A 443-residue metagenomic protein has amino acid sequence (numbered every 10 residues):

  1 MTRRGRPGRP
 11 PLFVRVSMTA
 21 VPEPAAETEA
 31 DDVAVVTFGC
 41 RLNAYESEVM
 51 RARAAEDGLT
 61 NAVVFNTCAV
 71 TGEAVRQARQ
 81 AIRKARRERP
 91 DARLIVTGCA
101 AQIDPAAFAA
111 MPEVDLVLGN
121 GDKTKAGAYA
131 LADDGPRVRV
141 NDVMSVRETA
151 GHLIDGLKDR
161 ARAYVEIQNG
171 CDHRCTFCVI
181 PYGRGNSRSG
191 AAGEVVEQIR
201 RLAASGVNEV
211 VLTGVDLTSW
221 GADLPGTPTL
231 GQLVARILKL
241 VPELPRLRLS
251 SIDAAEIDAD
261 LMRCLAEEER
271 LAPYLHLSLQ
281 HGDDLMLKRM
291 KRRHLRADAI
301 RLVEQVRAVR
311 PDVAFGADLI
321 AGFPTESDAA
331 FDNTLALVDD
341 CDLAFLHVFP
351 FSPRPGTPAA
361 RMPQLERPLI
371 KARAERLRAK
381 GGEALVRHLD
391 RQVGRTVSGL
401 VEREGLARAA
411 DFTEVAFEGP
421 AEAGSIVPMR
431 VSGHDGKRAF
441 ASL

Functional and structural regions predicted by a protein language model:
R4, L12-W220, A235, L271 (+6 more regions): Proteins enriched for Cys/Gly/acidic motifs involved in redox and nucleic-acid/cofactor modification
T37, G214, S251, L279-H281 (+6 more regions): Active-site proximal loops enriched in glycine and acidic residues that flank catalytic Cys/His/Asp and coordinate
L94-G98, I103-D104, A204-S327: Conserved SAM/AdoMet-binding glycine-rich loop
K158-A161, C171-H173, L271, H281 (+4 more regions): Short flexible coil/turn linkers enriched for glycine and charged/polar residues that connect secondary-structure
C175, L212, L249, L277 (+5 more regions): Conserved, mostly hydrophobic/aromatic
P353, A360-L443: Terminal RNA-binding accessory module
